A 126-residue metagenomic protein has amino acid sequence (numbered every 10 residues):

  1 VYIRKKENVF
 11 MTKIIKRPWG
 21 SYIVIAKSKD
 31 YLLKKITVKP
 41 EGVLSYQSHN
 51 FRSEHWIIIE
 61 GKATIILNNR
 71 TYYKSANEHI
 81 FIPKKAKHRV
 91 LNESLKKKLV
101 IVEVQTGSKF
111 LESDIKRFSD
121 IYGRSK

Functional and structural regions predicted by a protein language model:
V1-K34, V43-Y46, I115-K126: A short, N-terminal "cap"/entry segment at the start of jelly-roll beta-barrel domains of the cupin/DSBH fold
T12-K16, R89-K126: Double-stranded beta-helix
T37: Short proline/glycine- and basic residue-enriched helix-capping loop/turn segments at helix->loop/beta transitions
G42, F51-R52, R70, A86-K87 (+1 more regions): A generic "binding-loop/recognition-motif" signal
F51-T64, N68-N69: Glycine- and acidic-residue-biased ligand/ion/polar-headgroup-sensing regions
N69-K87: Short acidic-glycine-tyrosine-enriched beta hairpin
